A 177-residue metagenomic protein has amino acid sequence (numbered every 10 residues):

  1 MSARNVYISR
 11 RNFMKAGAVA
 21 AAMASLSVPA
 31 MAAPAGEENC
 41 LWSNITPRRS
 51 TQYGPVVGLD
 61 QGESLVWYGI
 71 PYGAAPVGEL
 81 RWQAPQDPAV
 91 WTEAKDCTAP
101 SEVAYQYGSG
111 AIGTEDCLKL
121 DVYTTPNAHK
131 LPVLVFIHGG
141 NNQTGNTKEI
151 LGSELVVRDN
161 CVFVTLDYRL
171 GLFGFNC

Functional and structural regions predicted by a protein language model:
M1-N12, A16-L26: N-terminal secretory signal peptides
S25-S27, S50-T51: Short linear Ser/Thr-Pro motifs
A33-C177: Non-catalytic accessory segments of hydrolases
